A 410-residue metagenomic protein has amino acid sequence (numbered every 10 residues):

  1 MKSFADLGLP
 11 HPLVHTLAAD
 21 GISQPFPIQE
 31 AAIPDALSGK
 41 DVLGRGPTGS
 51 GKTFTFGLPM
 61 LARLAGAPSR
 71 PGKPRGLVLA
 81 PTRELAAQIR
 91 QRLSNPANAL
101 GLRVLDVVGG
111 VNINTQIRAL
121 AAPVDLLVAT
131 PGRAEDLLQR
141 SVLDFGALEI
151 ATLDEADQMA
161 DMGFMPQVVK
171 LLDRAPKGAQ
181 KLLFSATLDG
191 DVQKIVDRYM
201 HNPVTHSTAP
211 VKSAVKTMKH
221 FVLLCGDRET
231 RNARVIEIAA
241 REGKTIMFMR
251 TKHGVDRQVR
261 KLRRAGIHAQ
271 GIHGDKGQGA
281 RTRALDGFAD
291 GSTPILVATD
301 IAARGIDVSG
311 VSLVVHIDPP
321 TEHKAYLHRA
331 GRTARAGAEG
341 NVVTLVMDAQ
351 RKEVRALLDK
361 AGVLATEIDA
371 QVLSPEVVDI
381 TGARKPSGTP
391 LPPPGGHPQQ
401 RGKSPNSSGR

Functional and structural regions predicted by a protein language model:
K2-P386: Conserved helicase RecA-like core
G382-R410: Intrinsically disordered, Lys/Arg-rich low-complexity segments
